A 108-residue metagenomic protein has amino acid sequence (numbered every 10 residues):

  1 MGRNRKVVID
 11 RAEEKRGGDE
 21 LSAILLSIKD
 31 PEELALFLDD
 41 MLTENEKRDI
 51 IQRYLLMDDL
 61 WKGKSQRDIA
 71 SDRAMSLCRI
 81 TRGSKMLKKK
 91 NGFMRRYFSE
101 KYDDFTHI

Functional and structural regions predicted by a protein language model:
M1-I28: General nucleic-acid-binding
S22, L38-D39, M57, T81: Amphipathic alpha-helical segments within well-ordered protein domains
E32-R53: Short, Lys/Arg-enriched anionic-surface-contact patches
I50-K64: Short, amphipathic alpha-helical "recognition" segments used to contact nucleic acids or chromatin
G63-I69, G92: Short helix-capping/linker segments at secondary-structure and domain boundaries
D68-A74, I80: Short alpha-helical "recognition helix" segments of helix-turn-helix
S84-F98: Short, solvent-exposed alpha-helical "recognition" segments
Y97-I108: Intrinsically disordered, low-complexity basic tails/linkers immediately adjacent to helix-turn-helix/homeobox/MYB/SANT
